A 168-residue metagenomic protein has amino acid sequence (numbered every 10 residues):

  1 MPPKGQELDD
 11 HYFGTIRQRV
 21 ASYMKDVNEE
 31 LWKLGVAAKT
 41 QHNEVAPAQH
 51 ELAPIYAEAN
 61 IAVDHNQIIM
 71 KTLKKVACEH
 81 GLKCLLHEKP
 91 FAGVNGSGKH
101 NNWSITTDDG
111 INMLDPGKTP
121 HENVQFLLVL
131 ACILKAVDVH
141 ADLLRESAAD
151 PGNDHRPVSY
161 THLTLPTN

Functional and structural regions predicted by a protein language model:
M1, D9-G35: Carboxylate/His-rich catalytic cores and anion/metal-binding grooves
M1, K99-T107: Short beta-strand elements
M1-H11, H42-L52: Residues forming anionic-ligand binding surfaces in small-molecule and nucleic-acid pockets of primarily soluble enzymes
T15, W32, H65-L86, G93-N95 (+1 more regions): Catalytic or ion-translocation cores adjacent to nucleophile or general acid/base/metal-coordination motifs in diverse
L34-V36, A48-L52, H80-L82, S97-N101: Structural beta-strand/beta-sheet cores of well-ordered domains, especially the beta-sheet scaffolds that support
N43-H50, K89-S97, E146-Y160: A glycine-rich phosphate-binding loop feature that marks nucleotide/adenosyl-phosphate handling sites
E58-A62: The substrate-binding groove and active-site-proximal loops of carbohydrate-active enzymes, especially glycoside
T161-T167: Conserved small/polar residues in nucleotide/adenosyl-binding loops
